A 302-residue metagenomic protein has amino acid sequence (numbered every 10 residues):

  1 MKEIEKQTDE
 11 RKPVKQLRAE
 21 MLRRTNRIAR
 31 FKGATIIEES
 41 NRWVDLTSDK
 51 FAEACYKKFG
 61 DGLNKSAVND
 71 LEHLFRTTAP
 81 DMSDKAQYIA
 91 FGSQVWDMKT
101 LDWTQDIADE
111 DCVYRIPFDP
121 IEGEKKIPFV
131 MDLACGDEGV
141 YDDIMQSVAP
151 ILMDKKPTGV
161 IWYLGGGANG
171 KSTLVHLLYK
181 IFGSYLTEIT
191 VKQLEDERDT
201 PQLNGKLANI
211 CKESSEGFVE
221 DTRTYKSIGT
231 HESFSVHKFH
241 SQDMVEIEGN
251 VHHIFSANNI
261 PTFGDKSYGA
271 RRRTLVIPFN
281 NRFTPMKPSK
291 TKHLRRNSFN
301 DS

Functional and structural regions predicted by a protein language model:
M1-K2, I36-G62: Short, small/acidic-rich helices and loops at N termini and domain boundaries of DNA replication/processing enzymes
K6-Q16, D61-V95: Extended, Lys/Arg-enriched charged tracts that mediate electrostatic binding to polyanionic substrates
T25-D49, Y88-I89, V95-L207, L275-P278: P-loop NTPase catalytic core of nucleic-acid-dependent motor ATPases
E188-E195, R223-M244, K287-N300: Substrate-gripping "pore-loop 1 plus following alpha2 helix"
R198-G205, H237-S256: AAA+/SF3 P-loop NTPase mechanochemical coupling elements
L207-H231, V245, F263-A270: Conserved AAA+/SF3 P-loop NTPase catalytic/coupling segment centered on the Walker-B
S215-E216, N258-T262, N280-P285: Conserved nucleotide-binding/hydrolysis micro-motifs of P-loop NTPases
I247-N250, K266-S302: Phosphate-sensing "switch" segment of ASCE/P-loop ATPases
